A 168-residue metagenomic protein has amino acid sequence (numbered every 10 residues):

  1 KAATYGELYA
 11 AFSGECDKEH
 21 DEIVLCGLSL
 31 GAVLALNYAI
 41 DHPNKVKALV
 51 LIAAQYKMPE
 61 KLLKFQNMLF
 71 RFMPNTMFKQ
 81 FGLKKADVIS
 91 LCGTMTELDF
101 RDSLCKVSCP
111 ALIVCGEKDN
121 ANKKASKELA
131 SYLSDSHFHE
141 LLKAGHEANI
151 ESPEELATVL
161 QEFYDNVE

Functional and structural regions predicted by a protein language model:
K1-V24, T158: Active-site loop/oxyanion-hole signature of alpha/beta-hydrolase fold enzymes
G27-A32: Conserved alpha/beta-hydrolase "nucleophile elbow" surrounding the catalytic nucleophile
V33-D41, K45-T76: Flexible "cap/lid" loop of the alpha/beta hydrolase fold
T76-F100, K118: Hydrophobic, aromatic-rich cap/lid helix
K106-V107, I113-C115: Short beta-strand/loop motif that positions the catalytic acidic residue of the alpha/beta-hydrolase fold
N120-A125: Conserved alpha/beta-hydrolase "acid-adjacent" motif
S126, A130-E147: Catalytic histidine neighborhood in serine/cysteine hydrolases with alpha/beta-hydrolase-type architecture
A144-P153, A157: Catalytic histidine-centered segment of alpha/beta-hydrolase-like enzymes
